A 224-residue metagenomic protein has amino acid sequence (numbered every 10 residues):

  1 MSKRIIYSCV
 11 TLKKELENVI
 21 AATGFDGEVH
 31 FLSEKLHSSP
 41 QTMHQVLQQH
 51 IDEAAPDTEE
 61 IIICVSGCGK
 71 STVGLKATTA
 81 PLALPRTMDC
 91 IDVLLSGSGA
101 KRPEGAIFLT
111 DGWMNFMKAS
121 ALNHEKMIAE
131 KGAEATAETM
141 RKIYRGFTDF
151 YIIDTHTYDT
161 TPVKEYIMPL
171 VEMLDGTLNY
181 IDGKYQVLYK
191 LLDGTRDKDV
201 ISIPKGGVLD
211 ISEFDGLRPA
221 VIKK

Functional and structural regions predicted by a protein language model:
M1-T23: N-terminal basic/disordered segments at the start of proteins
Y7-K14, L36-H37, I61-V73, M88-D89 (+3 more regions): Gly/Ser/Thr-rich loops at beta-strand to alpha-helix junctions that form or flank small-molecule/cofactor-binding
D26-T42, Y180-K184: A short beta-strand-loop structural module common to alpha/beta enzyme folds
H37-M43, I91-S98, P162, K190-L191: Short, charged, surface-exposed secondary-structure boundary motifs
Q45-D57: Short, well-structured alpha-helical segments in soluble
T78-H124: Long, charge-dense
G105-M173, D182: Active-site rim beta-loop-alpha module in soluble metabolic enzymes
D182-K224: C-terminal accessory domains and tails appended to enzymatic cores
